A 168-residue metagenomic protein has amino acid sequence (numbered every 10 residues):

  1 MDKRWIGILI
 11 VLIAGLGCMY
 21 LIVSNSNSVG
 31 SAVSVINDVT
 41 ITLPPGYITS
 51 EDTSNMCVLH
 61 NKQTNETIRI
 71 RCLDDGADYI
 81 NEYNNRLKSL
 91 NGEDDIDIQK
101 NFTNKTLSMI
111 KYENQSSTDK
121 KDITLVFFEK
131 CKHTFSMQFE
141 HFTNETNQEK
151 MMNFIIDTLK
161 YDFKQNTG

Functional and structural regions predicted by a protein language model:
M1-D2: Short, Lys/Arg-rich N-terminal segment immediately upstream of the first membrane anchor
W5-I22: Hydrophobic membrane-insertion alpha-helices, especially the h-region of bacterial N-terminal signal peptides
S24-D38, T42: Ser/Thr/Pro/Gly-rich low-complexity linker/stalk segments immediately outside membranes or between
S28-A32, S54-C57, T103-E113: Short, hydrophobic/aromatic-rich segments at coil-to-beta transitions
I36-N85, E113-D119: Secretory pathway targeting signatures of secreted, lumenal, and periplasmic proteins
P45-Y47, F135-G168: Surface-exposed amphipathic alpha-helical segments
E51, L87, N91, L159-F163: Sec/Tat-exported extracytoplasmic proteins
K88-F135, F142: Signature of long, low-cysteine stretches enriched in small and polar/charged residues
